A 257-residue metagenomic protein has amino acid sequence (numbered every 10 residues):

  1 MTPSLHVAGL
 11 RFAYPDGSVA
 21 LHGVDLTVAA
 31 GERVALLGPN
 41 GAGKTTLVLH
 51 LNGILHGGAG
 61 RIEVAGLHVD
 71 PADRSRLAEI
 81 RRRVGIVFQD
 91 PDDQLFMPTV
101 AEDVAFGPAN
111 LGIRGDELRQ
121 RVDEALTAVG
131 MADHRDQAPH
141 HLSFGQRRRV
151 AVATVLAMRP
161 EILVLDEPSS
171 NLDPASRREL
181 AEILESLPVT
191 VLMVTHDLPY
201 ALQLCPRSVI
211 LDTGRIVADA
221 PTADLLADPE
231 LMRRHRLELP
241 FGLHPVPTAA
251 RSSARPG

Functional and structural regions predicted by a protein language model:
L37-P39: The feature captures the beta-strand-to-loop junction immediately N-terminal to the Walker
N52: Helix-to-loop junction immediately C-terminal to a conserved catalytic motif
R61-E79: ABC ATPase NBD Q-loop/coupling interface
D116-H134: Conserved ABC ATPase "signature" region
A138-L142, Q146: Conserved ABC ATPase signature
T195-H196: H-loop/switch region of ABC-family ATPase nucleotide-binding domains
R215-E238: Conserved beta-strand-loop-alpha-helix hinge in the C-terminal portion of ABC ATPase nucleotide-binding domains
